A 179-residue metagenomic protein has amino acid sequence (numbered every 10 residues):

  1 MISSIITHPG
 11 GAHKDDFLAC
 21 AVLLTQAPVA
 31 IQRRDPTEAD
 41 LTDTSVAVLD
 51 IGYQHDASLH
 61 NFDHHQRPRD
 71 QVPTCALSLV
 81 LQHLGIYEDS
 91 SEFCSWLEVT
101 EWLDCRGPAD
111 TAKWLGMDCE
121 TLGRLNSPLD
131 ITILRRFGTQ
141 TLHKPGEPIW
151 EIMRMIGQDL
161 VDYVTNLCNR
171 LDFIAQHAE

Functional and structural regions predicted by a protein language model:
M1-T139, H143, E151: Replace "Mg2+/Mn2+-dependent" with "divalent metal-dependent
R154-E179: Acidic/histidine-rich
